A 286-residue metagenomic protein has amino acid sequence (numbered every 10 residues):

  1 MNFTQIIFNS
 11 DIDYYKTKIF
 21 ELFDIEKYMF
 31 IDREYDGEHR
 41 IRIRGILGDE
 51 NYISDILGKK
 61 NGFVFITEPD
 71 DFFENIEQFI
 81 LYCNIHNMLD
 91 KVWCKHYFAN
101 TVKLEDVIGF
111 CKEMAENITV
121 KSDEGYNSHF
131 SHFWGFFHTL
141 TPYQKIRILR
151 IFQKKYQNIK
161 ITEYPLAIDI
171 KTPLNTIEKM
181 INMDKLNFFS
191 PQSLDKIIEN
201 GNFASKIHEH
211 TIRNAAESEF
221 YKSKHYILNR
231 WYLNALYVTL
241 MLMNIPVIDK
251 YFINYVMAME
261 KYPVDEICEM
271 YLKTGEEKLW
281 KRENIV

Functional and structural regions predicted by a protein language model:
M1-V286: An acidic, charge-biased composition feature
